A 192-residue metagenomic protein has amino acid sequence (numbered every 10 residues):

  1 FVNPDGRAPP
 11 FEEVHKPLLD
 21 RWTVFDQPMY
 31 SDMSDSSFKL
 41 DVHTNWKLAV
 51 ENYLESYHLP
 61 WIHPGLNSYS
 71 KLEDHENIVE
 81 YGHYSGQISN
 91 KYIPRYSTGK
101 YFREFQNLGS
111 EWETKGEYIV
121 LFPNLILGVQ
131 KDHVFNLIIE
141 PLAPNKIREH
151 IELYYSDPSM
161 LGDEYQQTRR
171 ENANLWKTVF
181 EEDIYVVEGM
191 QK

Functional and structural regions predicted by a protein language model:
F1-K192: C-terminal catalytic domain of Rieske-type non-heme iron oxygenases
